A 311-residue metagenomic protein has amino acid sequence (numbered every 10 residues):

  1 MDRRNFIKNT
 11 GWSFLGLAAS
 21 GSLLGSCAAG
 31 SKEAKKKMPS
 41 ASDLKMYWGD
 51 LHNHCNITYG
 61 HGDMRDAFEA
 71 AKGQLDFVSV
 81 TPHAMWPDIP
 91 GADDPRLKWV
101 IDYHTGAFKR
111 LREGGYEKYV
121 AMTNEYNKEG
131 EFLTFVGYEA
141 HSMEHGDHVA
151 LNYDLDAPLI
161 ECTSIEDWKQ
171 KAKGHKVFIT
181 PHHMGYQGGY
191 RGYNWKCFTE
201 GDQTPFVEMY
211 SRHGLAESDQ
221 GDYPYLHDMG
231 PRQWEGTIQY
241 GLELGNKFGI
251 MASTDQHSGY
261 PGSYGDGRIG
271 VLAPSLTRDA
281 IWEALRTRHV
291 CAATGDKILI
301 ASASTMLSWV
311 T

Functional and structural regions predicted by a protein language model:
N5-S26: N-terminal export signals
W12-F14, C27, E33-T311: Extended, charged catalytic domains and RNA/DNA-binding interfaces, predominantly in divalent-metal-using enzymes
